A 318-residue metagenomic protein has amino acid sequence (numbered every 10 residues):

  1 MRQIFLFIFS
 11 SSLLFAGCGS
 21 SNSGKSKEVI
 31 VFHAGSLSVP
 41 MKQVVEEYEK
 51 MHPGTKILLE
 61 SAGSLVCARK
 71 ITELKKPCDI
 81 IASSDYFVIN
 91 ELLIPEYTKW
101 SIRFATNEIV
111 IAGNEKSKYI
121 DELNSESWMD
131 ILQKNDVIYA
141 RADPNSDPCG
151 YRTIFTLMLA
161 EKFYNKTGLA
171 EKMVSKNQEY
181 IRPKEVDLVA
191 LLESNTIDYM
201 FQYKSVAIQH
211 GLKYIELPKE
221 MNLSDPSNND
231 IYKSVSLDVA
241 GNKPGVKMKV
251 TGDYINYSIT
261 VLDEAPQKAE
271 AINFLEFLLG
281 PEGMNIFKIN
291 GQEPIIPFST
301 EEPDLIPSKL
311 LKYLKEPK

Functional and structural regions predicted by a protein language model:
M1-I4: Positively charged n-region of N-terminal signal peptides that target proteins for export
L6-L14: Bacterial N-terminal signal peptides
I8, D85, K204: Residues that line or immediately flank small-molecule/substrate-binding pockets and catalytic motifs
C18-H52, K56-E60, L65, T72 (+2 more regions): Exported/periplasmic ABC-transporter solute-binding proteins
L74, C78-D85, I89-R103: Short beta-strand-centered segments that line the small-molecule binding cleft or hinge of alpha/beta clamshell
F104-E108: Acidic, polar low-complexity intrinsically disordered regions
